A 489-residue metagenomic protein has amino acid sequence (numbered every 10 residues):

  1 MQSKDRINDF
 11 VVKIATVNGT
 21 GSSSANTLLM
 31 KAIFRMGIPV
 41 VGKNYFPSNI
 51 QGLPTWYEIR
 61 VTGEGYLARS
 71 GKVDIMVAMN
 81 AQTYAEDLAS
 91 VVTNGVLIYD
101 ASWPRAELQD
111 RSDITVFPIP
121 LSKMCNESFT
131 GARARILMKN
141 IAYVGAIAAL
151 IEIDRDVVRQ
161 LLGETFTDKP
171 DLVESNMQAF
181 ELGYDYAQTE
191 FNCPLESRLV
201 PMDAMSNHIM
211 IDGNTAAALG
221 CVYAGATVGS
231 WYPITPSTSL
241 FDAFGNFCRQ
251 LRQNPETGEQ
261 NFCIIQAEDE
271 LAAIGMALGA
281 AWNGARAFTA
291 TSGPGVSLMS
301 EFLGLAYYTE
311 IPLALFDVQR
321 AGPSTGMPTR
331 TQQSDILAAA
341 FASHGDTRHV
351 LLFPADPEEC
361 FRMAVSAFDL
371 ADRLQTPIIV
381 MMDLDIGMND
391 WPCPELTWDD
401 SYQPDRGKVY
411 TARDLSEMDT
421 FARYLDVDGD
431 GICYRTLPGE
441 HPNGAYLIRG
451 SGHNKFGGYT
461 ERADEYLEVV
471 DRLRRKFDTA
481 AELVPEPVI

Functional and structural regions predicted by a protein language model:
M1-S230: Active-site cofactor/cluster-binding pocket
R6-V91, V228, T235-F341, V350-A371: Thiamine diphosphate
D9, C125, F166, T189-S206 (+6 more regions): Gly-rich Lys/Arg/Thr-decorated short loops/hinges at beta-loop-alpha junctions or inter-strand turns that position
G21, L29, I33-G37, A146 (+16 more regions): Structural signal for hydrophobic packing residues in well-ordered secondary-structure cores of soluble enzyme domains
Y99, T289, L315-F316, V380-M382: Structural beta-sheet core signal
R105-L108, C125-E127, L150-E152, T238-S239 (+3 more regions): Short, well-ordered, mixed-charge alpha-helical segments that flank or form enzyme active sites
L172-V173, M177, S206-I211, Q266-E270 (+3 more regions): Short acidic-aromatic active-site loops that bind/stabilize oxyanions
M210-A218, V222-A224, M363-I489: Flexible, low-complexity linker and terminal segments
